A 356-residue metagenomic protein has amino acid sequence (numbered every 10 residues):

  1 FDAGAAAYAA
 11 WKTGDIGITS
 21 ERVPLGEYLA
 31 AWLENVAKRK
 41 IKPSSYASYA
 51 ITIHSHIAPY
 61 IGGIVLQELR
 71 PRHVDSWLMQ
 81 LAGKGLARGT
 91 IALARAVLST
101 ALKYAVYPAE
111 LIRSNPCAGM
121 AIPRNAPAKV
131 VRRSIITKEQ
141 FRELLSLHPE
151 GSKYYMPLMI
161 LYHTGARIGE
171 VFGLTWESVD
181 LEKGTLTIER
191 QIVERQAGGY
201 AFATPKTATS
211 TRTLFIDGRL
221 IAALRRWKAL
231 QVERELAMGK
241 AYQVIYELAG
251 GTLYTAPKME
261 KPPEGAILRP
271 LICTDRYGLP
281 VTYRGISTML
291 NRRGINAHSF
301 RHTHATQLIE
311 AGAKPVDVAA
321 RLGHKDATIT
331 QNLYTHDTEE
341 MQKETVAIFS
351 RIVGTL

Functional and structural regions predicted by a protein language model:
F1-R72, S76, Q231-I272, E339: N-terminal DNA-binding module of tyrosine recombinases/phage integrases
I18-R22, G26, A30-E110, V130 (+3 more regions): N-terminal core-binding DNA-recognition domain of tyrosine site-specific recombinases/integrases
R88, A92-A96, Y107, L111-L174 (+6 more regions): Basic, Lys/Arg- and aromatic-enriched nucleic-acid-binding interface segment
Y107, M159, H163, G169-E170 (+3 more regions): C-terminal catalytic core of tyrosine-transesterase DNA break-rejoin enzymes
P127, I135, I192, L322-A347: Catalytic-site neighborhood detector that most strongly recognizes the C-terminal catalytic loop/helix of tyrosine
H148-P149, A201-T211, T274-V281, R293-S299 (+1 more regions): Short, contiguous acidic/charged loop-to-helix segments that flank catalytic cores in large enzymes
S178-T185, G294, A313-L333: Short, polar N-cap/turn motifs at the start of nucleic acid-interacting alpha helices
K183, E194-L220, R226, L230-A237 (+7 more regions): C-terminal secondary-structure termini that scaffold catalytic or DNA-interacting sites
